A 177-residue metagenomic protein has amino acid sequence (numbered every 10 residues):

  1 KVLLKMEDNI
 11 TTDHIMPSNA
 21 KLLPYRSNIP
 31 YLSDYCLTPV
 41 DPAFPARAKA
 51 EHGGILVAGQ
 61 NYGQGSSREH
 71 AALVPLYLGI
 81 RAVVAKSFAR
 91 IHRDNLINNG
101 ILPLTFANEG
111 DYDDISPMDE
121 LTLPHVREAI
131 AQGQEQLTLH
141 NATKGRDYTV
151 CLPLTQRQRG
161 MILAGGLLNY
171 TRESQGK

Functional and structural regions predicted by a protein language model:
K1-K177: Fe-S-dependent hydro-lyases/dehydratases of central metabolism
